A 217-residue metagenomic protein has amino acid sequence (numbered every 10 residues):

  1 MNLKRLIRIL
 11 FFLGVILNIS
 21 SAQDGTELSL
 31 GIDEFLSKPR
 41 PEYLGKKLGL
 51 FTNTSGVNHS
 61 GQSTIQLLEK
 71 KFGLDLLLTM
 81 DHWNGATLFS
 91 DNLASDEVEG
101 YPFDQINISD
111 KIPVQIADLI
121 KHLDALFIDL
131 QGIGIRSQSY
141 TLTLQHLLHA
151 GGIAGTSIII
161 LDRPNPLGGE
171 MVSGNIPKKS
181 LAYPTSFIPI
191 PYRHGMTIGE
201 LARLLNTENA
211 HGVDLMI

Functional and structural regions predicted by a protein language model:
R8-N18: Bacterial N-terminal signal peptides
E27-F72: N-terminal phosphate-binding or glycine-rich loops at protein starts, especially the Walker A/P-loop of NTPases
F72-L74, G151-S157: A short helix->loop->beta-strand "cap" motif at the edges of active sites that frequently abuts
D75-H82, L161: Short internal beta-strands
A86-D91, I159-A182: Glycine-rich, charge-decorated loop segments at or immediately adjacent to ligand/cofactor-binding or catalytic sites
D91-L123, I135: Glycine-rich oxoanion-binding loops at beta->alpha junctions
G132-L144: Glycine/threonine-rich flexible loop motifs
A182-I217: Conserved anion/nucleotide-ligand pocket segment
